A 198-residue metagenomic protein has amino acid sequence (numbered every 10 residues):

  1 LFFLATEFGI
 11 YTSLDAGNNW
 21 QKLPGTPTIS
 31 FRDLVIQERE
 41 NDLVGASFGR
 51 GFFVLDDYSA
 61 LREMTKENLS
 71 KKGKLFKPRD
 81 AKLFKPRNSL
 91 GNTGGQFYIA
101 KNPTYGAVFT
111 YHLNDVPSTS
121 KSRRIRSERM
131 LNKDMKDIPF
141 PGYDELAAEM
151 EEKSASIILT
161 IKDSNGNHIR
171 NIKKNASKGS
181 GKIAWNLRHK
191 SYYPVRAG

Functional and structural regions predicted by a protein language model:
L1-F97, T104-A107, N114-V116: Beta-propeller blade termini and top-face loops
D15-A16, V54-D57, M64, K121-R124 (+2 more regions): Short, solvent-exposed loop/turn and secondary-structure capping segments
N19-Q21, N165-I172: Surface-exposed loop/edge segments in extracytoplasmic proteins
D42, V116-S120, Y192-P194: Short beta-strands and strand-coil junctions in structured, solvent-facing domains, enriched
K85-S156, K182-A184: Contiguous beta-strand segments within globular domains
L159-D163: Conserved aromatic beta-strand anchor motif in extracellular beta-sandwich/beta-rich domains
H168-G198: Glycine-centered tight-turn motifs at strand-turn-strand junctions
